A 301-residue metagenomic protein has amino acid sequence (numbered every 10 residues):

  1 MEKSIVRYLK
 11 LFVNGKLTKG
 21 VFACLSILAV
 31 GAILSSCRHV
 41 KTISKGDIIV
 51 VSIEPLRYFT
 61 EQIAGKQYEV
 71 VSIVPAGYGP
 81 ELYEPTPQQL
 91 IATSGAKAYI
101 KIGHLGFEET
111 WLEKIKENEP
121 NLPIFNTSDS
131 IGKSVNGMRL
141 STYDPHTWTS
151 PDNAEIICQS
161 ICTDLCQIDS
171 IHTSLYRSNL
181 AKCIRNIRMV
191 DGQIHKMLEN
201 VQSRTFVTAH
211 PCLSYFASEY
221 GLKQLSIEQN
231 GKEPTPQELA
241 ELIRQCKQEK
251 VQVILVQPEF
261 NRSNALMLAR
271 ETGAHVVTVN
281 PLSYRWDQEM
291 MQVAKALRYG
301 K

Functional and structural regions predicted by a protein language model:
E2-S35: Sec-dependent bacterial lipoprotein signal peptides
L34-K301: Extracytoplasmic metal-acquisition and chelation regions
